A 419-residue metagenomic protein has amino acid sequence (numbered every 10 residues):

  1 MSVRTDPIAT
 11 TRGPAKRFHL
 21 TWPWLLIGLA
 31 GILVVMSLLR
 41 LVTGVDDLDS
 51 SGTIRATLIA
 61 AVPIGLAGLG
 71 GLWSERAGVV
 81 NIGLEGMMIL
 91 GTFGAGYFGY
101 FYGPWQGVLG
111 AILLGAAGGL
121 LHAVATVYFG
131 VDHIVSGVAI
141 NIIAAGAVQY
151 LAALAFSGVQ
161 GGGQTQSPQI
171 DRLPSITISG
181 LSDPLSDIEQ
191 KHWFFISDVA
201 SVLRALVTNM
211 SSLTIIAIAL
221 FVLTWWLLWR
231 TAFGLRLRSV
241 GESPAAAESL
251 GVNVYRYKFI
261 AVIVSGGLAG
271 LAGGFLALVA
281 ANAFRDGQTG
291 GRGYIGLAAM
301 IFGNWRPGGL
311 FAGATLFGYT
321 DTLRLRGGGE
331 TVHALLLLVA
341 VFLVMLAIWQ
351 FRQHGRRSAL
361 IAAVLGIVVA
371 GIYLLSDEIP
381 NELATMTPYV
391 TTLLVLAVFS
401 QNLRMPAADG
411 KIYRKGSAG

Functional and structural regions predicted by a protein language model:
M1-L38, T224, E242-A245, S249 (+2 more regions): Cytosolic-side transmembrane-helix boundaries in multi-pass membrane proteins
S2-L66, G94, Y102-Q106: Membrane-interfacial amphipathic/re-entrant helices at transmembrane-helix boundaries
G13-T21, E75-V80, G118-E189, R230-A232 (+3 more regions): Short loop segments and helix-boundary regions at transmembrane helix junctions of multi-pass inner-membrane proteins
V45-A56, A153-F156, L228, A232 (+3 more regions): Inter-helical junctions in multi-pass inner-membrane proteins, predominant in energy-converting antiporter-like
G52-I134, V138, A299-L310, V398: Single transmembrane alpha-helix segments in multi-pass membrane proteins
W73-G94, V127-I140, R236-S239, F259-I260 (+5 more regions): Short, non-helical or kinked segments that cap or interrupt transmembrane helices
A145-W229, F284, R326, E330 (+4 more regions): Transmembrane helix-bundle core of multi-pass membrane transporters and related energy-transducing complexes
A205-A283, P307-G308, A312: Helix-loop-helix "hairpin" substructures at the membrane interface of multi-pass membrane proteins
